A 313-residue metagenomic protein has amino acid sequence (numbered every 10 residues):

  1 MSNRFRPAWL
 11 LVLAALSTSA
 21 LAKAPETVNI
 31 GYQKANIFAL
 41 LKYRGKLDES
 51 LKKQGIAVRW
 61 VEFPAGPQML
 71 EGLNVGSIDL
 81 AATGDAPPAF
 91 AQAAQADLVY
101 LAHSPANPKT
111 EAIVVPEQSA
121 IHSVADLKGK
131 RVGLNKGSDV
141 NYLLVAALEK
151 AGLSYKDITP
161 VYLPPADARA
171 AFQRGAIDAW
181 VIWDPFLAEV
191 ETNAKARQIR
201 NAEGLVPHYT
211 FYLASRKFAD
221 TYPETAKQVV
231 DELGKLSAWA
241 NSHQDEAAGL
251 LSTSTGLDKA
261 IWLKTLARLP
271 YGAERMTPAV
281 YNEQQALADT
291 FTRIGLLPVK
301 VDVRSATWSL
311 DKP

Functional and structural regions predicted by a protein language model:
M1-W9: Bacterial N-terminal signal peptides that target proteins for export
S17-S19: N-terminal signal peptide c-region/cleavage motif recognized by signal peptidases
K23-L153, V161-Y162, D178-V181, G204-V206: Short, glycine-/small- and polar/acidic-enriched structural segments that line small-molecule recognition paths
I37-F38, N107-I113, A196-R197, H208-Y212 (+2 more regions): Small-molecule pocket liners
G45, E49, E71, V75 (+13 more regions): Solvent-exposed, polar/charged alpha-helical surfaces in well-ordered, non-transmembrane soluble domains, broadly
A86, P160-T253: Pocket-lining segment of extracytoplasmic ligand-binding domains
D220-L296: Secondary-structure end/capping motifs
D289-P313: Conserved C-terminal helix/tail region of periplasmic/extracytoplasmic solute-binding proteins
